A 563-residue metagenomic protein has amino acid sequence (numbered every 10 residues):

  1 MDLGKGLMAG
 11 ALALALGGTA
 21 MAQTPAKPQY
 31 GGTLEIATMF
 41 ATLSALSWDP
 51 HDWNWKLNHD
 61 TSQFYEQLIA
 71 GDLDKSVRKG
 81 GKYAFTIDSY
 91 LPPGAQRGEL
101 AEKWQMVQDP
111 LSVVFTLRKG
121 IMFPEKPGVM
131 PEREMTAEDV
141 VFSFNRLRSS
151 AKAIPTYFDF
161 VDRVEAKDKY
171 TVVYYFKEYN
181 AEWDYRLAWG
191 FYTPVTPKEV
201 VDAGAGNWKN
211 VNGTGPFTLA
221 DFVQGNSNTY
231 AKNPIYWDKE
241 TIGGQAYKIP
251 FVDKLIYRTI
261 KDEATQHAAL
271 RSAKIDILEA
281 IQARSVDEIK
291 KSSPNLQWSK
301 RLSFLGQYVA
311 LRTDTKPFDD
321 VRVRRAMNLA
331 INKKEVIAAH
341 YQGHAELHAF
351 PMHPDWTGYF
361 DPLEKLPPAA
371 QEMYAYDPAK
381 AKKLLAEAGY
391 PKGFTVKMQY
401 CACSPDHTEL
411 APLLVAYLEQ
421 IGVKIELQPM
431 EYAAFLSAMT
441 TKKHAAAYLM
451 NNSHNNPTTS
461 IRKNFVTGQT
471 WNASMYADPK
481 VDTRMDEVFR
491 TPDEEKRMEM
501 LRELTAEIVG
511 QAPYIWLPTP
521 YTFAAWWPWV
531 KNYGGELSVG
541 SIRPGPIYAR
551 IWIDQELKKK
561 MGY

Functional and structural regions predicted by a protein language model:
Q23, Q105-D109, V114-K119, E134 (+4 more regions): Surface-exposed binding/hinge segments that line and control ligand-binding clefts or catalytic entry sites
E35, E132, T136-V141, K169 (+9 more regions): Alpha-helical secondary-structure segments
E35-Q108, N145, N212: N-terminal lobe/hinge region of extracytoplasmic solute-binding protein
T38, T42-S44, W53-F64, V223-N228 (+7 more regions): Detector for C-terminal structural segments
N54, L100-K152, V173, Y257 (+2 more regions): Aromatic- and charge-enriched surface segment that lines or borders ligand/interaction sites
D72-V77, K82-L91, A95, N145 (+6 more regions): Gly/Pro-rich hinge or "lid" segments in bacterial periplasmic/extracellular proteins
D159, K169, N212, I256-A268 (+3 more regions): Short helix-initiation/N-cap motifs at beta->coil->alpha
V164, A220-A231, I256-T315, A338-A339 (+1 more regions): Extracellular/periplasmic solute-recognition and catalytic clefts
